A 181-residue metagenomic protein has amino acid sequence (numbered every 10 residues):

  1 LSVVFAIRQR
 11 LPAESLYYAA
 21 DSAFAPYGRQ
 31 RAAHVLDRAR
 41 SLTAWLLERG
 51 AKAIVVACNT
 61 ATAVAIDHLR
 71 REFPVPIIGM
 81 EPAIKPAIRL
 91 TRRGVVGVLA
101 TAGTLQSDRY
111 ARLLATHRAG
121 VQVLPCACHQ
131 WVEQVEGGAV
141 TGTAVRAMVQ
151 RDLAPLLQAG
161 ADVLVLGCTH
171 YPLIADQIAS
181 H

Functional and structural regions predicted by a protein language model:
L1-H181: Non-catalytic structural scaffold of enzyme domains
